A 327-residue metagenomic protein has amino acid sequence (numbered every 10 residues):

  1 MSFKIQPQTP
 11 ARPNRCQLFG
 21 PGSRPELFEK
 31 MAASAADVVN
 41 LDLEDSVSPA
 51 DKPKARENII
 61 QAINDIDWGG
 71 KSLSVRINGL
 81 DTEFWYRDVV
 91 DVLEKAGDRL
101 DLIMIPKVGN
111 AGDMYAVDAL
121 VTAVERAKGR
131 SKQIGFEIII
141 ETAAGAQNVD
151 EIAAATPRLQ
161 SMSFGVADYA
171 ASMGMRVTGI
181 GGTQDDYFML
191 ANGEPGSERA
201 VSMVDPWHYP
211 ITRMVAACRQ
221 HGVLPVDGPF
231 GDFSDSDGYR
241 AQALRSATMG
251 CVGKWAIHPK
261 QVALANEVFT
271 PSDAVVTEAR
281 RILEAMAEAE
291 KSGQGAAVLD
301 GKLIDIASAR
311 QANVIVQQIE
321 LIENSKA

Functional and structural regions predicted by a protein language model:
M1-A327: Expand to "…catalyze enediolate/carbanion chemistry for C-C bond making/breaking, isomerization, decarboxylation
